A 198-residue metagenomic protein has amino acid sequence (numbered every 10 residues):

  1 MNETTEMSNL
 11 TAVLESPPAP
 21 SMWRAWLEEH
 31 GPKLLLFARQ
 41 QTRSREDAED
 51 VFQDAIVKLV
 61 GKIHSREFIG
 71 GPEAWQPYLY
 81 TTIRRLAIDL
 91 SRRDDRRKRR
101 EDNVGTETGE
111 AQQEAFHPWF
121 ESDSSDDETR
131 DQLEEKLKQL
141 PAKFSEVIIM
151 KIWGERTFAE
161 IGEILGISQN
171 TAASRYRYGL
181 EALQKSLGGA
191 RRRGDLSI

Functional and structural regions predicted by a protein language model:
M1-L14, M22-W23, R99, E163-G166 (+1 more regions): C-terminal edge and immediately downstream basic/flexible tail or linker adjoining helix-turn-helix-like DNA-binding
A12-L36, Q40, E46, V60 (+1 more regions): A short, charge-rich alpha-helical start-of-domain segment used by transcription regulators
V13, S21, T108-K138: Acidic, proline/glycine-rich intrinsically disordered inter-domain spacer in sigma factors
E15-P17, D54-A74, R93-D95: Sigma70-family region 2
H30-G31, Q41, I149-T157: Short helix-capping/turn signature of helix-turn-helix
L36, D50-V57, E73-R85: Structural recognition of an alpha-helix C-terminal capping motif at a helix-to-coil junction
T81-N103, F116: Arg/Lys-rich amphipathic alpha helix in sigma70-family domain 2
K138, A142-E146, G154-S174, K185: Helix-turn-helix DNA-binding module
